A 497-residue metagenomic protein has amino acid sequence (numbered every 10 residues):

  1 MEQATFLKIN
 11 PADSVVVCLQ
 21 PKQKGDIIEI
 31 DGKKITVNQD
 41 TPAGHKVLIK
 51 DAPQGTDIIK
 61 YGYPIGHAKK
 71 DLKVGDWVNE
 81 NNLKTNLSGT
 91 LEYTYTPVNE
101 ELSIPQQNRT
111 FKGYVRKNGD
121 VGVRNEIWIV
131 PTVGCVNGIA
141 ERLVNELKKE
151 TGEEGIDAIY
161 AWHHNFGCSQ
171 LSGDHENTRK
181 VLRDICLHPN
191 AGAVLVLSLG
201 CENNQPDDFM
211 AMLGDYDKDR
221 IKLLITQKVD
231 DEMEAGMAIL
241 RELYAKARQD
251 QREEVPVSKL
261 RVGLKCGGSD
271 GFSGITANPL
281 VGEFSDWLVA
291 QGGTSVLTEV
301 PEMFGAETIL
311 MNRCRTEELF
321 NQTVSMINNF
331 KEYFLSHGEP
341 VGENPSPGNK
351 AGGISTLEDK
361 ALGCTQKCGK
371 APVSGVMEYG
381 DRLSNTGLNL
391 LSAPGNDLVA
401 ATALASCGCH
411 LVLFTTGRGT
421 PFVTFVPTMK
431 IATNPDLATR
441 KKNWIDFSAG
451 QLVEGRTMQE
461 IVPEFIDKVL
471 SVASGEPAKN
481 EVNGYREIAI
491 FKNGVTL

Functional and structural regions predicted by a protein language model:
E2-L411, R418-P421, V426-L497: Metallocofactor- and cofactor-centric catalytic cores in central/energy metabolism, strongly enriched
